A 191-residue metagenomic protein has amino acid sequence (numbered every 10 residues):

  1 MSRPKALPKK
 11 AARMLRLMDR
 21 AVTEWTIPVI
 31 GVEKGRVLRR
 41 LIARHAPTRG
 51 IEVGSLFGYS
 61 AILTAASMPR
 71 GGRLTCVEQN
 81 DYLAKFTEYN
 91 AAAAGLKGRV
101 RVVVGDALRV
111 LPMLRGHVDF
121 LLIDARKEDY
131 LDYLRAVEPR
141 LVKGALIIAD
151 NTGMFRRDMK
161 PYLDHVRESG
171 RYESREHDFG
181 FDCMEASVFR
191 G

Functional and structural regions predicted by a protein language model:
M1-F120, K127-I148, T152-G191: A short alpha-helical cap/connector motif
